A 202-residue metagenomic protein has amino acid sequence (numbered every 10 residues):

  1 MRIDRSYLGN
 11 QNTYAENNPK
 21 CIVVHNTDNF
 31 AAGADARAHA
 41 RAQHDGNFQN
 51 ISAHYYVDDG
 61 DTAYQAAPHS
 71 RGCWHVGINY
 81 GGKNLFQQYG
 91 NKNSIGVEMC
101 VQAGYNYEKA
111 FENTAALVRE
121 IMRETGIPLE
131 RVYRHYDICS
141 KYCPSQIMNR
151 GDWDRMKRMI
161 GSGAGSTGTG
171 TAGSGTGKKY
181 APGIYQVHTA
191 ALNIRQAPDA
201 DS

Functional and structural regions predicted by a protein language model:
M1-G90: N-terminal catalytic cores of peptidoglycan-degrading enzymes
R2-R5, A15-E16, K92-G96, C100-K178: Basic/polar, cationic surfaces and motifs that engage anionic cell-wall and phosphate/carboxylate ligands
D4-R5, I184-H188: Short amphipathic
N26-D28, S70, V101, Y136-I138 (+1 more regions): A mature extracytoplasmic/lumenal domain signature
G175, H188-S202: Beta-loop motif signature
